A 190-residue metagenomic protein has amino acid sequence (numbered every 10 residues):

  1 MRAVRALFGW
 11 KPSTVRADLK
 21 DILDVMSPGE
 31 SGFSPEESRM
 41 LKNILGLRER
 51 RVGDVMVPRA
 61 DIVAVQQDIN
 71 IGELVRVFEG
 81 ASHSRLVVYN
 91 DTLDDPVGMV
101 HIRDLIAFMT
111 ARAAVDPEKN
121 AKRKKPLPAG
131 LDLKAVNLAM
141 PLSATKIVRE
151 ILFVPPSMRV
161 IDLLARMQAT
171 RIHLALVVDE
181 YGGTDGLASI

Functional and structural regions predicted by a protein language model:
M1-S13: Short, low-complexity N-terminal regulatory "tails/caps" that precede and couple sensory modules
W10-I190: Soluble cytosolic regulatory domains appended to membrane proteins
